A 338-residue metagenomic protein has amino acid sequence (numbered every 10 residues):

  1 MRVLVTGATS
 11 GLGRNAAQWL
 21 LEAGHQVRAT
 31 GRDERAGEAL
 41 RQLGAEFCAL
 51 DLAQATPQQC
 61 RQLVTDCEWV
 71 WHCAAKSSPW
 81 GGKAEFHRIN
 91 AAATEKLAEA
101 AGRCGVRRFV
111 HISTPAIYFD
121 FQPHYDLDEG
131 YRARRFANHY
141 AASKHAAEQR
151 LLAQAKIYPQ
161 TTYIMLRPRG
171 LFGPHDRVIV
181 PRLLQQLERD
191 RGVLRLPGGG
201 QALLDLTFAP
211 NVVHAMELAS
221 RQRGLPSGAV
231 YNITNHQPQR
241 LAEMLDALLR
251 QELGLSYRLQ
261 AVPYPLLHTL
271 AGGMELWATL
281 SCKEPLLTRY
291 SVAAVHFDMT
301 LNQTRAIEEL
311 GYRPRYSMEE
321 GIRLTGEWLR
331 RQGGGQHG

Functional and structural regions predicted by a protein language model:
V3-A23: N-terminal Rossmann NAD(P)H-binding glycine-rich loop of SDR-like oxidoreductase domains
L50-A92, K96, A100: NAD(P)H-binding glycine-rich loop region in Rossmannoid oxidoreductase-like domains and their noncatalytic homologs
K96-H139: Conserved Rossmann-fold NAD(P)-dependent oxidoreductase catalytic core, especially the SDR/UDP-sugar
P123-L171, G192-R195: Catalytic helix-loop patch of NAD(P)-dependent Rossmann-fold dehydrogenases
R177-R182, G198-S220, G228-A229: Substrate-positioning beta->alpha
A209, L270-R313: Conserved C-terminal active-site "lid" loop/helix of NAD(P)H-dependent oxidoreductases that clamps the redox cofactor
A219-L286, R323-G326: Mid/C-terminal beta-alpha module of Rossmann-like enzyme folds, strongest in SDR-family dehydrogenases/epimerases
L301-E309, R313-G338: Amphipathic terminal alpha-helices
